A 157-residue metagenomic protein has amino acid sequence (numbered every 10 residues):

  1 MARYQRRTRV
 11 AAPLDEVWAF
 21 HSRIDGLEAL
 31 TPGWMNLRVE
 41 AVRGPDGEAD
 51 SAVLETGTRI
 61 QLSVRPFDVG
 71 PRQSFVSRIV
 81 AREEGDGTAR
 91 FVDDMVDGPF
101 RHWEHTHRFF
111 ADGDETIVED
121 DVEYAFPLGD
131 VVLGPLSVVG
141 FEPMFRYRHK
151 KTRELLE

Functional and structural regions predicted by a protein language model:
M1-S51: Hydrophobic ligand-binding cavity/cleft-lining segments
R6-T8, S74-A81, M95-V96, E104-A111: Hydrophobic/aromatic beta-strand elements that line small-molecule binding cavities or substrate pockets in beta-rich
V10-A12, V64-D68, A81-E83, P99 (+2 more regions): Beta-strand elements of well-folded, non-transmembrane domains
P13-L14, V80-A89, R108-I117: A short, structured loop/turn motif at beta-sheet edges
E16-H21, L27, I79, F109 (+2 more regions): Hydrophobic pocket/interface hotspot
V39-V96: Glycine-rich portal/gate segments that line the openings of hydrophobic small-molecule binding cavities
V92-P143: Beta-strand/loop substructures that line and gate deep hydrophobic ligand-binding cavities in soluble
P143-K151: A non-catalytic, amphipathic alpha-helix used as a structural packing/dimerization or gating element in enzyme scaffolds
